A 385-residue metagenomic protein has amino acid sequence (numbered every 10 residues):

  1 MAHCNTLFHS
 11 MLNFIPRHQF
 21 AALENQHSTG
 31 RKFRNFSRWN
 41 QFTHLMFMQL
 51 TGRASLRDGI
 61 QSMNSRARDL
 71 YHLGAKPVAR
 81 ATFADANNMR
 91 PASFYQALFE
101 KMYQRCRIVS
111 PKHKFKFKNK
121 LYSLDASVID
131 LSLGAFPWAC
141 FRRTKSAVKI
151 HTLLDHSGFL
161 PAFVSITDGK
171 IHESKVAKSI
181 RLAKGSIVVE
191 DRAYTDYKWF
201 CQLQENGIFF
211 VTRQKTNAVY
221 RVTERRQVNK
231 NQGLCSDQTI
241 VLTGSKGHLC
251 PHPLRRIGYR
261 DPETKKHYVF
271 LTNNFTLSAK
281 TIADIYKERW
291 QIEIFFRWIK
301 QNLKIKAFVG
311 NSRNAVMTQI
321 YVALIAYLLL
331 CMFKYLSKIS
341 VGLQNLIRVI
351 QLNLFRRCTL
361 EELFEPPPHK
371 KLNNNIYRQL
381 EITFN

Functional and structural regions predicted by a protein language model:
M1-D58, S62, R66, N88-R90 (+4 more regions): Single, function-defining residue in the core of a domain
R66, L70-H72: Blade-loop segments of beta-propeller domains
L73-A92: Major-groove recognition helix of helix-turn-helix-like DNA-binding domains
H113: Noncatalytic carbohydrate-binding groove/subsite architecture in carbohydrate-active enzymes
